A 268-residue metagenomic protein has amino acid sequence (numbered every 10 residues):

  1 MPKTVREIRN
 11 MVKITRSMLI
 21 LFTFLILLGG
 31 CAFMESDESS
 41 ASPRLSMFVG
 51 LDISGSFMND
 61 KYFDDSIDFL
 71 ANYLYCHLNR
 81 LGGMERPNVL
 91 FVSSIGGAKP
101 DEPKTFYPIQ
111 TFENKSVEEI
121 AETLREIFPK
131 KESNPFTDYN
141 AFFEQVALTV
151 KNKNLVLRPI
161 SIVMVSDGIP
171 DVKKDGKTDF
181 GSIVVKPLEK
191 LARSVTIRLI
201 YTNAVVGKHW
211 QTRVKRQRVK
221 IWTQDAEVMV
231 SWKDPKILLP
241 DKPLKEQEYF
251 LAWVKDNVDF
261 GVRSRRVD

Functional and structural regions predicted by a protein language model:
M18-G29: Bacterial N-terminal signal peptides
A32-M34: Bacterial signal peptide processing site
P43-I109, S161-V163: Von Willebrand factor
D52, R158-K173: DG-centered beta-turn motif at the end of beta-strands
L90-I127, T212-K215: Short beta-strand-loop
T111-P159, Y201-V206: Von Willebrand factor
I169-V219: VWA/integrin I-like adhesion module and closely mimicked acidic/polar interface patches used
V205-D268: Von Willebrand factor A/integrin I-like adhesion domains
